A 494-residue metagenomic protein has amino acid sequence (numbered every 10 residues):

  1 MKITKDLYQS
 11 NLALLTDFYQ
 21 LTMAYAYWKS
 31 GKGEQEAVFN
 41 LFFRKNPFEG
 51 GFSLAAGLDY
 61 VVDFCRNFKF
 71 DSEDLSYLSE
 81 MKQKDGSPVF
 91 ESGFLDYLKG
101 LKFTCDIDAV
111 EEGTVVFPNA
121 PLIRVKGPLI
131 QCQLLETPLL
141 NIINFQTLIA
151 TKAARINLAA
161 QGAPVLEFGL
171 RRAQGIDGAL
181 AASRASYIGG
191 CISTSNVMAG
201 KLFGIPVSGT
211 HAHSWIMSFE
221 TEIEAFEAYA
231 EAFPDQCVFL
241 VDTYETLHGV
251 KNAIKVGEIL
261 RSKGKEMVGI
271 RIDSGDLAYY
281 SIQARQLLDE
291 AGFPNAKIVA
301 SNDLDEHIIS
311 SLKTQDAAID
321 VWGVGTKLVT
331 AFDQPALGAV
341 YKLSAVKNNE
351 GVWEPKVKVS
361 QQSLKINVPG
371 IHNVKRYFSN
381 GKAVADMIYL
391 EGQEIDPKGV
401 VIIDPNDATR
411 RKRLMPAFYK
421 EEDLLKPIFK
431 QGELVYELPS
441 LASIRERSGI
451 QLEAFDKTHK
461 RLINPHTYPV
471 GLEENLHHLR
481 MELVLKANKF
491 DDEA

Functional and structural regions predicted by a protein language model:
M1-D235, E266, K342-A494: Ordered alpha/beta subdomains of enzyme catalytic regions
S214-V384, I388: Glycine-rich phosphate/ribose-binding loops and adjacent secondary-structure elements that form binding surfaces
